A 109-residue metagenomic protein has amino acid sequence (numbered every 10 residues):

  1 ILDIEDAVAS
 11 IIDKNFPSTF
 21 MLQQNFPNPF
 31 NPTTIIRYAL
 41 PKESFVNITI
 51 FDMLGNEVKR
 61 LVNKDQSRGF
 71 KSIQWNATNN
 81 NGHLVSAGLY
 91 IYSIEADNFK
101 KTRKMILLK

Functional and structural regions predicted by a protein language model:
I1-F26, P41, E57-V58: Residue-level detector of functionally pivotal "anchor" positions at catalytic/ligand-binding pockets or at interdomain
D6-A7, M53-L54, N80: Short, ordered coil/turn segments that flank beta-strands lining enzyme active or ligand-binding pockets
N25, N31, F51-V58, Y90: Short, glycine-anchored, charge-dense loop/turn motifs used at functional sites
T34-L40, W75: Aromatic/hydrophobic beta-strand junction motif of beta-rich domains
S44-N47: Short beta-strand/loop motifs in extracellular/secreted proteins, especially within beta-sandwich accessory domains
V62-D97: Short, surface-exposed loop/turn motifs with a glycine/proline- and acidic-biased composition
F99-R103: Extracellular and select intracellular beta-sandwich modules with Ser/Thr-enriched, small-residue motifs on
M105-K109: Short beta-strand edge segments in extracellular beta-sheet folds
